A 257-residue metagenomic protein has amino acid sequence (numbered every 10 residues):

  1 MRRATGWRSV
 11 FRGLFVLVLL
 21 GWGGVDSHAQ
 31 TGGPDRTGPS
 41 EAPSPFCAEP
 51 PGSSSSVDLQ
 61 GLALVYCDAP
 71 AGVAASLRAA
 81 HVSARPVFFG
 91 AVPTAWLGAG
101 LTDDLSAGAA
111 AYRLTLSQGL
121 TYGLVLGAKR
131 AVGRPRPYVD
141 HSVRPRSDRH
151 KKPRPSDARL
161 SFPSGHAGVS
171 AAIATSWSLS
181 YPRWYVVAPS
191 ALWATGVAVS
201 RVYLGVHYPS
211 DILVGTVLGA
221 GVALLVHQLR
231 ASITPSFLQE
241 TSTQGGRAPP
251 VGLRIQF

Functional and structural regions predicted by a protein language model:
R2-L14, A84: Bacterial N-terminal signal peptides that target proteins for export
R8-R12, G108-S117, Y185-P189, S210-V214: Alpha-helical transmembrane segments of integral membrane proteins
R12-W22: Bacterial N-terminal signal peptides
G24-T102, G127-D157: N-terminal transmembrane-helix/juxtamembrane module of multi-pass inner/ER membrane proteins
A74-V87, Y112, R183-V187, Y208-L213: Membrane-penetrating hydrophobic segments
G98-G123: Interfacial segments of alpha-helical transmembrane regions
L120, L124, A128, V132 (+1 more regions): Alpha-helical membrane-inserting segments
R144-Q256: Membrane-embedded catalytic cores of phosphoryl/pyrophosphoryl-handling enzymes
